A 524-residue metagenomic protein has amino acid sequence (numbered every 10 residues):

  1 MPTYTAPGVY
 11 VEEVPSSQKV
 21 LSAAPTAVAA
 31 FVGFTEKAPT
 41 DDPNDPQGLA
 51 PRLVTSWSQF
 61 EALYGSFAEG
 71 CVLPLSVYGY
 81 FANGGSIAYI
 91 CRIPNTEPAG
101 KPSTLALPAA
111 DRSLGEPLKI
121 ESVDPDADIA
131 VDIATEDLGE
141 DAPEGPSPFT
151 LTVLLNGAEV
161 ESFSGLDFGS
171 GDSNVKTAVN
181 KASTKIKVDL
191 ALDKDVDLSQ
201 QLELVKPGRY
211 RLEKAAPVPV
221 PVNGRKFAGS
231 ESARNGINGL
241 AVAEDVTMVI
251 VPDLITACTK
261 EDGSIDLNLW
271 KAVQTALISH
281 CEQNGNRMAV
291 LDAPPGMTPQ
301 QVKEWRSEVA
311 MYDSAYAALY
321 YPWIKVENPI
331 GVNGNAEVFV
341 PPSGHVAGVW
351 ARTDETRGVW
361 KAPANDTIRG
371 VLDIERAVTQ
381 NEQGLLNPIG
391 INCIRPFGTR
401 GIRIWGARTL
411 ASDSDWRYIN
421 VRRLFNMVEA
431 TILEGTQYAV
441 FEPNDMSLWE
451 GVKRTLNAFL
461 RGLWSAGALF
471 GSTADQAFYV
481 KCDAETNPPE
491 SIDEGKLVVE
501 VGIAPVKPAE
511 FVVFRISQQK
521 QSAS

Functional and structural regions predicted by a protein language model:
M1, I87, L105-A109, T177 (+3 more regions): Residue-level detector of intrinsically disordered, flexible termini and proteolytic processing junctions
M1-S113, K119-D126, D141-T150, L154-E159 (+2 more regions): Structured, hydrophobic secondary-structure cores that serve as assembly/anchoring elements
S56, D167-G171, S183-T184, K194 (+4 more regions): A diffuse structural propensity rather than consistent per-protein peaks
Y64, V179-S183, L202-V205: A general structural motif at alpha-helix termini
S113-V196: Extended, Lys/Arg-rich, non-catalytic nucleic-acid recognition/anchoring regions of very large nucleic-acid-interacting
D195-A233: Long, low-complexity, polar/charged, intrinsically disordered or flexibly structured peripheral segments
